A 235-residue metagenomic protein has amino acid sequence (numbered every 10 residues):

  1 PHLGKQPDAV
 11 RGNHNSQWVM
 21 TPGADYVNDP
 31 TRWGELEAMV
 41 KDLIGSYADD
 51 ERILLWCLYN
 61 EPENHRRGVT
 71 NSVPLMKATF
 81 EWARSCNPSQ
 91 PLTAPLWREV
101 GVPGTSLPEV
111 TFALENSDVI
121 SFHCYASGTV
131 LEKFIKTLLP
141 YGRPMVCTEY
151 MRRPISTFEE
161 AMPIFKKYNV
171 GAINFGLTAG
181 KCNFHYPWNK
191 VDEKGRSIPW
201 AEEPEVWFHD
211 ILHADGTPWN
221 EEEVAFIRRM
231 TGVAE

Functional and structural regions predicted by a protein language model:
P1-S117, H123, G128-V130, Y141 (+7 more regions): Active-site mouth of glycoside hydrolases
F134: Conserved catalytic-core segment of NTP-binding enzymes
N174-G176: Replace "adjacent to P-loop NTPase cores in ATP/GTP-dependent enzymes" with "adjacent to NTP-binding cores
F184-P187: Short conserved micro-motifs at the rims of enzyme active sites and ligand-binding pockets
A225, R229-E235: Catalytic domains of carbohydrate-active enzymes that cleave complex glycans
